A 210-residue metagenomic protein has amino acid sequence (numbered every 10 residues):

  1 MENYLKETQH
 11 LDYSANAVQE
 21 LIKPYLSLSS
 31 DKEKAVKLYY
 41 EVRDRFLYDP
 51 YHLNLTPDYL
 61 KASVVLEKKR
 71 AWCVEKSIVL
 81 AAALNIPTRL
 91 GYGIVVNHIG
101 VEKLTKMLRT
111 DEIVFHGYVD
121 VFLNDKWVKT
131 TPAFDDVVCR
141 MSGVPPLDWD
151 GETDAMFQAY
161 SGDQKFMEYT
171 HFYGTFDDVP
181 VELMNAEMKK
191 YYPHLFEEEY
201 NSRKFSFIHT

Functional and structural regions predicted by a protein language model:
M1-K68: Secondary-structure boundary elements
N16, L53, R70, E152-D154 (+1 more regions): Short capping/connector residues at structural and topological boundaries
L28-K37, A71-P87, Y200, K204-S206: Short secondary-structure boundary segments
Y40-E41, A82, G117, V121: Residue-level signal for well-ordered alpha-helical scaffold segments within enzymatic catalytic domains
P50-T110, V114-F115: Active-site neighborhood of thiol-dependent amide/isopeptide-bond enzymes
V95-T210: His-Asp-centered catalytic microenvironments across diverse enzyme cores, prominently the transglutaminase-like
